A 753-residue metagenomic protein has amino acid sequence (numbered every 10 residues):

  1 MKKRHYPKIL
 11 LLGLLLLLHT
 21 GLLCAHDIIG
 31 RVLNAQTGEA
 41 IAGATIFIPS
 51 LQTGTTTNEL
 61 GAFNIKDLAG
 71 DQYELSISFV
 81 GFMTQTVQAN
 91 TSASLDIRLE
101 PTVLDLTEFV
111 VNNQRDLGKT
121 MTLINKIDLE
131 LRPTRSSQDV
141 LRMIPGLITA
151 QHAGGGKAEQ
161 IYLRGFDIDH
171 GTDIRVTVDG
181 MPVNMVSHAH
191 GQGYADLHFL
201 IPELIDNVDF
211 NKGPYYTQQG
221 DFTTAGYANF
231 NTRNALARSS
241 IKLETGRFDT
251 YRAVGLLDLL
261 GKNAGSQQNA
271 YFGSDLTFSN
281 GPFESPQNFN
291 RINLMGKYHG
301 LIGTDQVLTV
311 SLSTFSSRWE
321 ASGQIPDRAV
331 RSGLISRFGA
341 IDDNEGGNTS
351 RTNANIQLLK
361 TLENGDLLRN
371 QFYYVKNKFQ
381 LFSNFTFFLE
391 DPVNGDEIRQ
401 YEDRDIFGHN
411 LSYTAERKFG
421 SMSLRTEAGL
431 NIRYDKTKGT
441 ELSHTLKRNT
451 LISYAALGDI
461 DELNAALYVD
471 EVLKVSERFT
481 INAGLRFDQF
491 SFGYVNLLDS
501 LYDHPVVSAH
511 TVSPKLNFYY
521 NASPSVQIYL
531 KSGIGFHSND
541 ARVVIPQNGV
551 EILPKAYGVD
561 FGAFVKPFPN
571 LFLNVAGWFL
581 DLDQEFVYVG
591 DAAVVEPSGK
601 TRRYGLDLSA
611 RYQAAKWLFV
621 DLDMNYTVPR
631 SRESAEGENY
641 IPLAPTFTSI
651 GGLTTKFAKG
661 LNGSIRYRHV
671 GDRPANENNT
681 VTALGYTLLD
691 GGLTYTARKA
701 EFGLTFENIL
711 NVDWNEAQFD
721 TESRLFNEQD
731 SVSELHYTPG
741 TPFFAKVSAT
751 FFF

Functional and structural regions predicted by a protein language model:
L33-Q36, A44-P49, S76-F82, N90-E130 (+3 more regions): Short, acidic, small-residue-rich periplasmic hinge/interaction motif at the N-terminus of Gram-negative outer-membrane
N64-K66, P182-K212, N231, N548: Short acidic/polar hinge/loop motifs at secondary-structure boundaries that mediate gating or recognition
D209-T217, G226-G261, S274, P282: Short strand-turn segments of transmembrane beta-barrel domains in outer membranes, especially the first one or two
T245-F278, F283-S322, G346-E363: Transmembrane beta-barrel wall of Gram-negative outer-membrane proteins
L301-F315, G347-L497, N521, L571-G577 (+2 more regions): Face-selective signature of the C-terminal outer-membrane beta-barrel domain
Q357-T361, L367-F385, N521, S525-G535 (+3 more regions): Membrane-embedded beta-barrel scaffold of Gram-negative outer-membrane proteins
Y413, Q489, A576-D581, P597-E677 (+1 more regions): Gram-negative outer-membrane beta-barrel transporters
S423-E427, N431-R433, G458-L582, N625-V628 (+1 more regions): Structural signature of Gram-negative outer-membrane beta-barrels, strongest in the C-terminal barrel of TonB-dependent
